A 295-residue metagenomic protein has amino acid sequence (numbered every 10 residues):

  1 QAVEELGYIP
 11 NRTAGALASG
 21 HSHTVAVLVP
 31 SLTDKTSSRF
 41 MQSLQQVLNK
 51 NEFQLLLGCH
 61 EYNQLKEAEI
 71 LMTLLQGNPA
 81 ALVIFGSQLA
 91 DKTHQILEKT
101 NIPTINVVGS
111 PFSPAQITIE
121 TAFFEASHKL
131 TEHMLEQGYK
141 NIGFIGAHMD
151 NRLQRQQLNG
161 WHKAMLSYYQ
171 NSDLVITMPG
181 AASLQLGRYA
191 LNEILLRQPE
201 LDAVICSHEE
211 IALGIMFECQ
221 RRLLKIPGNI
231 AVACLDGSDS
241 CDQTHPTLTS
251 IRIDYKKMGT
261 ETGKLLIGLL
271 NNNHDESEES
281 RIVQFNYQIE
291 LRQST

Functional and structural regions predicted by a protein language model:
E4-Q45, K50-F53, E61-Y62, T73-Q76: N-terminal helix-turn-helix/winged-helix DNA-binding helices and compositionally similar short basic alpha-helical
R12, P30-R39, L57-K66, I119-K129 (+5 more regions): Hinge/beta->alpha junction and helix N-cap segments in small-molecule ligand-binding domains
Y62, I84-K129, E210, D236-L248: Flexible loop/hinge segments that line or gate small-molecule binding clefts
L65-N78, I84, Q185-E200: Short, well-structured alpha-helical segments in soluble
N78-G86, G143-I145, T177, Q198-H208 (+1 more regions): Periplasmic-binding protein-like
N141, N171-V175, I226-V232: Short acidic capping loops at alpha-helix termini that bridge into adjacent secondary structure
N192-T295: Flexible loop/turn connectors
